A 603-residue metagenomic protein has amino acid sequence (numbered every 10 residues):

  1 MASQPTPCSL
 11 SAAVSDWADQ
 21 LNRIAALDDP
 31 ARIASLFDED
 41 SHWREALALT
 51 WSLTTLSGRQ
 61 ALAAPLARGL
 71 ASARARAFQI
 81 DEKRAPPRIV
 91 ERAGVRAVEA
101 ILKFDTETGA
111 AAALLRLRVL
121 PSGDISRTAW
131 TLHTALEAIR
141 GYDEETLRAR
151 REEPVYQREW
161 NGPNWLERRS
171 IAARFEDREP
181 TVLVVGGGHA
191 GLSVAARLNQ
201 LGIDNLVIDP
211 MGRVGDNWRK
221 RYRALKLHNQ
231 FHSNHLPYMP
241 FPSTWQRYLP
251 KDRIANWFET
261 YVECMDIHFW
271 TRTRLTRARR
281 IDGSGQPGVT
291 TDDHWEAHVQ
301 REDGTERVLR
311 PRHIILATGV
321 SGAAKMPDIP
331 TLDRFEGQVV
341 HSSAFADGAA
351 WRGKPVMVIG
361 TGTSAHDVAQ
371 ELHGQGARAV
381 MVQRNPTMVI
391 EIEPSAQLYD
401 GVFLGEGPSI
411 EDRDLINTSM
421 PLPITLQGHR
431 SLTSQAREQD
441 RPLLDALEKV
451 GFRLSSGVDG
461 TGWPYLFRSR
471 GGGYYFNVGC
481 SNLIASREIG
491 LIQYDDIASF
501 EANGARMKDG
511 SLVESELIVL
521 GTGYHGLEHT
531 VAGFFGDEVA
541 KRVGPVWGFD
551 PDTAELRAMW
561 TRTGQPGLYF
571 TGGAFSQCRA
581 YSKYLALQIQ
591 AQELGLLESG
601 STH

Functional and structural regions predicted by a protein language model:
M1-E39, R169-E179: Short, low-complexity N-terminal intrinsically disordered segments enriched in polar/charged residues
A13, R23, L27-G94: A solvent-exposed, acidic/Ser-Thr-rich amphipathic alpha-helical stretch
E91-F104, W295-H298: A short hydrophobic beta-strand element
I101-K103, T108-S170: Short beta-strand edge/turn micro-motifs at domain boundaries
A135, L147, P180, I203 (+7 more regions): Flavin (primarily FAD) cofactor-binding/catalytic cores of flavoenzymes
A172-A190, R352-I359: Beta1/beta-strand and adjacent pyrophosphate-binding region of the FAD-binding site in flavoprotein oxidoreductases
G191-L192, A365: N-terminal Rossmann-fold NAD(P) dinucleotide-binding loop
G212-P240, T387-G407: Conserved N-terminal glycine-rich FAD pyrophosphate-binding loop of Rossmann-like flavoproteins
